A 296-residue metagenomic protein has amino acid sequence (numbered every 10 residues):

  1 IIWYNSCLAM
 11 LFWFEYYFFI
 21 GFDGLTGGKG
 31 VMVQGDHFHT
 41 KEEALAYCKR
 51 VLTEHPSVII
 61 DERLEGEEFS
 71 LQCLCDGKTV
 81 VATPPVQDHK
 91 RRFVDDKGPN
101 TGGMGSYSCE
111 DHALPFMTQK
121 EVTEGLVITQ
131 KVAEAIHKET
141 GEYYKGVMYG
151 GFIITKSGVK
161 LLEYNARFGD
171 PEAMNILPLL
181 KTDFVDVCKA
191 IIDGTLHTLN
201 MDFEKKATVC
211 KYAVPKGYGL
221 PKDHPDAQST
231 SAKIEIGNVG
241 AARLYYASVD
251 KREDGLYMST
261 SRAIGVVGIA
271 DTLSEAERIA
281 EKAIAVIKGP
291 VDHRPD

Functional and structural regions predicted by a protein language model:
I1-G30, G35: A conserved helix-loop-beta module that forms one wall/lid of the active-site cleft in ATP-utilizing catalytic domains
G30-A173: Internal nucleotide-binding/catalytic subdomain
G35-D36, C73-C75, A213-P215, G268-A270: Short beta-strand-to-loop capping motifs
T40-E43, L220-K222, D271-R278: Short, conserved charged micro-motifs
F93-D96, T198-N200, V249-L256: Short beta-strand/turn micro-motifs at beta-sheet edges
T123-Y149, N165-A241: Active-site "cap" helix and flanking loop/linker of ATP-utilizing ligase/carboxylase catalytic domains
A227-G265: Generic long, charged, amphipathic alpha-helical segments
M258-D296: Generic C-terminus detector
